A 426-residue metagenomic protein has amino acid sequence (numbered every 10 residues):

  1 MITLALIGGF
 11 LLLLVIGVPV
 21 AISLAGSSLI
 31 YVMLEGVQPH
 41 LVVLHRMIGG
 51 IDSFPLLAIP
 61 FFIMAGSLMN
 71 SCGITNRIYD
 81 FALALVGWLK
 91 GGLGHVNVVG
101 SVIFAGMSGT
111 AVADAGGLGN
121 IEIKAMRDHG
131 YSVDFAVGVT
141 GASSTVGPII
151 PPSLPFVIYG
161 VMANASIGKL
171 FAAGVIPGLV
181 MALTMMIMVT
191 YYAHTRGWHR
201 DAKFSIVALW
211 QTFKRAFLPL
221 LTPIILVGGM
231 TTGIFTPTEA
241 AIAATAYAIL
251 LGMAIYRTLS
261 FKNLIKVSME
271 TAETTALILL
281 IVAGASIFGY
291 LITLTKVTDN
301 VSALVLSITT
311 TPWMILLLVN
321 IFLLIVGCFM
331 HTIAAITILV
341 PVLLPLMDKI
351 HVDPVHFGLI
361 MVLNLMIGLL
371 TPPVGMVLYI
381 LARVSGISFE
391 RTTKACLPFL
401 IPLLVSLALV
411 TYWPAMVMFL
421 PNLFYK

Functional and structural regions predicted by a protein language model:
M1-K426: Alpha-helical transmembrane segments of multi-pass membrane transport proteins
